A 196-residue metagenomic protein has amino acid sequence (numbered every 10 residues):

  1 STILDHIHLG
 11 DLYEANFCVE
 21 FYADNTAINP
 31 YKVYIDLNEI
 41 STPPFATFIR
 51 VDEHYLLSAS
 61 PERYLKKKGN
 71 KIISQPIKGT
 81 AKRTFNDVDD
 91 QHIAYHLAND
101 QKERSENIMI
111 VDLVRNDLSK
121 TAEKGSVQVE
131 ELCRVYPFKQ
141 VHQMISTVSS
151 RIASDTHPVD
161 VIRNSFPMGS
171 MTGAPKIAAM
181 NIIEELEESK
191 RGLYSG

Functional and structural regions predicted by a protein language model:
S1-S195: Extended alpha-helical targeting/anchoring segments, especially N-terminal organellar/secretory targeting helices
